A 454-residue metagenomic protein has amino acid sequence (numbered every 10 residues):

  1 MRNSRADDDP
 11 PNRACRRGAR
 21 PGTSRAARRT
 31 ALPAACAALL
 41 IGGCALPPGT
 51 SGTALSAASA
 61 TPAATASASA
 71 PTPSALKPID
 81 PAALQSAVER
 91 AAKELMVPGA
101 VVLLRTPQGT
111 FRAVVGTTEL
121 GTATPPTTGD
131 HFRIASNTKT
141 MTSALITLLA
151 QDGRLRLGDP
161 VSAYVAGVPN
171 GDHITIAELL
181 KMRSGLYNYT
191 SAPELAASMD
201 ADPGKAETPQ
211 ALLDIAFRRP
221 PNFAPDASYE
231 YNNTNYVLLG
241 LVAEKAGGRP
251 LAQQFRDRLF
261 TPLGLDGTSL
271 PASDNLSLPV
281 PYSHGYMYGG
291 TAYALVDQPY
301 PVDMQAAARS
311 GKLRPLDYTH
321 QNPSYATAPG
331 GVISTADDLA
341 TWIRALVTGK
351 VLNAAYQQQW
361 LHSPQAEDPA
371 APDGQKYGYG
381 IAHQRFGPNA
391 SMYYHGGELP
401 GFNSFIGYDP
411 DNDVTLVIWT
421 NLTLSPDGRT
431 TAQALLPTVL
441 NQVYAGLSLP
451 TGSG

Functional and structural regions predicted by a protein language model:
S4-D8, N12-A68: Secretory targeting and sorting signals
C44, L103, L148-Q151, L241 (+1 more regions): Primarily hydrophobic membrane-targeting regions of prokaryotic envelope proteins
C44-A58, A64, A70-A113, G247 (+2 more regions): Catalytic loop of the DD-peptidase/beta-lactamase superfamily, centered on the K-T-G motif and neighboring
L95-P98, G121-L179, F223-T234, T327 (+1 more regions): Short active-site loop at a secondary-structure junction that contains or immediately precedes the catalytic residue(s)
G116-T118: Solvent-exposed serine/threonine-rich low-complexity stretches and specific carbohydrate-binding patches
H173-M392: Short, surface-exposed loop or secondary-structure junction motifs that flank catalytic or metal-binding residues
